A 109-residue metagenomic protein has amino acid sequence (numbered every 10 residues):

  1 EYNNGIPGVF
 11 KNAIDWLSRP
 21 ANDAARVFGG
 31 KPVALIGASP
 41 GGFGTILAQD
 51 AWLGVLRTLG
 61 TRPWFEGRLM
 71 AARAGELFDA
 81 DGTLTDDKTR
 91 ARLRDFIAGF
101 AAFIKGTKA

Functional and structural regions predicted by a protein language model:
E1-G60: Helix-loop-strand module that forms the ligand-binding subsite of alpha/beta enzymes
R62-A109: Glycine-rich phosphate/pyrophosphate-binding loop and the adjoining helix
